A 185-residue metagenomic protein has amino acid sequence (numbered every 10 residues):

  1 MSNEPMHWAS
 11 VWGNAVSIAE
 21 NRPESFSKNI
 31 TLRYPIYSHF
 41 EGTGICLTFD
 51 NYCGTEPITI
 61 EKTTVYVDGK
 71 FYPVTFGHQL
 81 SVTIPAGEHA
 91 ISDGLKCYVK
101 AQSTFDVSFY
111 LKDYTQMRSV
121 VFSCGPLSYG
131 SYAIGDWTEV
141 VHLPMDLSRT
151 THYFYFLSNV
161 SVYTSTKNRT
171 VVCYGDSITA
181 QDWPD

Functional and structural regions predicted by a protein language model:
M1-Y174, T179-P184: N-terminal secretory targeting modules
